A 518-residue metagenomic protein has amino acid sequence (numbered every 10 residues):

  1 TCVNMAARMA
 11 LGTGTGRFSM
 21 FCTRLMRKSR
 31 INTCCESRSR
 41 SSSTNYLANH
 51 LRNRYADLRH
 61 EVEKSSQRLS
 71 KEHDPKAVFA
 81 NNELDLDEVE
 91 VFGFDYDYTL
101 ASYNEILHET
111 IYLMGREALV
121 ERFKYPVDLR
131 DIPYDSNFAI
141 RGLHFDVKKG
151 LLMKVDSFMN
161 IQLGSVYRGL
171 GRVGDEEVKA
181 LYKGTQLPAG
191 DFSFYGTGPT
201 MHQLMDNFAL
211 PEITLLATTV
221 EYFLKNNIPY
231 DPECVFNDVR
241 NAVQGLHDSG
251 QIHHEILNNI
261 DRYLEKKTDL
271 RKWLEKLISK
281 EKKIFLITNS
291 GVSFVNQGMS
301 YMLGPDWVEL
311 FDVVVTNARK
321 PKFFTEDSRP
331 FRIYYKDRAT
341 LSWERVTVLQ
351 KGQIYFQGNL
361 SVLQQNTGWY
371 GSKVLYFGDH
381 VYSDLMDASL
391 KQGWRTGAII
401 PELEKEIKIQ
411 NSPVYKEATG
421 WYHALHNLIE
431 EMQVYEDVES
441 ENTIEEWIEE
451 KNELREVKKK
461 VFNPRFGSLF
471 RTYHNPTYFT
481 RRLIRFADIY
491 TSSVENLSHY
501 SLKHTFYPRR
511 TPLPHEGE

Functional and structural regions predicted by a protein language model:
T1-N4: Intrinsically disordered, low-complexity basic segments at termini and long loops, enriched in Pro/Gly and/or Arg/Ser
A6-E518: HAD-like aspartate-dependent phosphatase fold
